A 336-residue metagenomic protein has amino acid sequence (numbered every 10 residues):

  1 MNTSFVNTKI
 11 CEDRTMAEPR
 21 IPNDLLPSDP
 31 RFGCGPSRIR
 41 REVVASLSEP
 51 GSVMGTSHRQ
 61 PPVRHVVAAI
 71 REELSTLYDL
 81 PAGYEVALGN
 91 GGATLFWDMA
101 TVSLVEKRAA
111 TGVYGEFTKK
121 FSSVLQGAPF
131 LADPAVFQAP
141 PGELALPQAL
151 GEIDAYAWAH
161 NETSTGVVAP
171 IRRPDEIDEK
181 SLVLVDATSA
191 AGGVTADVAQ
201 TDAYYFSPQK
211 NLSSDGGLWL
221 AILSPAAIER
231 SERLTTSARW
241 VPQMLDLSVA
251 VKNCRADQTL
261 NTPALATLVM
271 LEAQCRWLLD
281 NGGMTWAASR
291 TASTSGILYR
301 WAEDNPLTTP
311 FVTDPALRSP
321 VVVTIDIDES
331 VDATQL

Functional and structural regions predicted by a protein language model:
N7-S57: N-terminal "arm"/small-domain region of PLP-dependent enzymes with the aminotransferase-like
R38, Q209-A292, G296: Active-site C-terminal subdomain of aminotransferase-like
L47, G51-M99, E116, K120-V124: Conserved N-terminal alpha-helix of the aminotransferase class I/II PLP-enzyme fold
S103-F117: Conserved PLP-anchoring active-site segment centered on the Schiff-base-forming lysine
P140-G192, A203: Active-site phosphate-binding strand-loop segment of PLP-dependent enzymes
V198-Q209, W219: Conserved active-site segment immediately N-terminal to the catalytic lysine that forms the internal aldimine
Y299-D326: Conserved small-domain helix->loop->beta segment predominantly found in fold-type I
E329-L336: Short, conserved charged micro-motifs
